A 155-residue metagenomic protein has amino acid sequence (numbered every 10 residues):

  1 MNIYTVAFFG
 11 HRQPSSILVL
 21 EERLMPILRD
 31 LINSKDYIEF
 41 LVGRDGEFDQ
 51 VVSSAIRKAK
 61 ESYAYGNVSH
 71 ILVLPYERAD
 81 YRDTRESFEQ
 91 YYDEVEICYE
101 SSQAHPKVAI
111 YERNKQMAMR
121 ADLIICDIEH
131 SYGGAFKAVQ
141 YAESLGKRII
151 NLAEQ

Functional and structural regions predicted by a protein language model:
M1-Q155: Acidic/glycine-enriched connector segments
